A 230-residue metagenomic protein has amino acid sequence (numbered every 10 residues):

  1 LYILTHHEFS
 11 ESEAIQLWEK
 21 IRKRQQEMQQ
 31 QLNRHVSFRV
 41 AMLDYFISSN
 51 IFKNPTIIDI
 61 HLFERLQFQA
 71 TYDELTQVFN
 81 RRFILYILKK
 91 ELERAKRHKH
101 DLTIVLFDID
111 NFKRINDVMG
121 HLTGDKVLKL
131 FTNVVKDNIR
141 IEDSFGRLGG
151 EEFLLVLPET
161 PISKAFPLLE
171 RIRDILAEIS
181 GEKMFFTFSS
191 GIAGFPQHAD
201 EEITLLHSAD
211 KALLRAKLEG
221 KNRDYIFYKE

Functional and structural regions predicted by a protein language model:
L1-R65, E230: Regulatory sensory/coupling modules that transmit signals to nucleotide-handling catalytic cores
F38-L75, R82-R94, D143-S144, V156: Signal-transducing coiled-coil linker helices
F68-Y86, F107-G120, K129: Conserved nucleotide-binding and Mg2+-coordinating catalytic segments in signaling enzymes
I84, L88-K89, V105, V127-L128 (+4 more regions): Heptad-repeat coiled-coil signal-transmission/dimerization helices
I87-M119, V135, G146: Active-site-proximal structural segments of metal-dependent nucleotidyl cyclase/transferase enzymes
N116-G124, G149-G150, G220-N222: A short glycine-centered flexible hinge/capping loop motif at secondary-structure junctions
L130-E201, L213-R215, I226: GGDEF/GGEEF active-site signature
S208-E230: Catalytic/regulatory signature loops of cyclic-dinucleotide turnover enzymes and related class III nucleotidyl cyclases
